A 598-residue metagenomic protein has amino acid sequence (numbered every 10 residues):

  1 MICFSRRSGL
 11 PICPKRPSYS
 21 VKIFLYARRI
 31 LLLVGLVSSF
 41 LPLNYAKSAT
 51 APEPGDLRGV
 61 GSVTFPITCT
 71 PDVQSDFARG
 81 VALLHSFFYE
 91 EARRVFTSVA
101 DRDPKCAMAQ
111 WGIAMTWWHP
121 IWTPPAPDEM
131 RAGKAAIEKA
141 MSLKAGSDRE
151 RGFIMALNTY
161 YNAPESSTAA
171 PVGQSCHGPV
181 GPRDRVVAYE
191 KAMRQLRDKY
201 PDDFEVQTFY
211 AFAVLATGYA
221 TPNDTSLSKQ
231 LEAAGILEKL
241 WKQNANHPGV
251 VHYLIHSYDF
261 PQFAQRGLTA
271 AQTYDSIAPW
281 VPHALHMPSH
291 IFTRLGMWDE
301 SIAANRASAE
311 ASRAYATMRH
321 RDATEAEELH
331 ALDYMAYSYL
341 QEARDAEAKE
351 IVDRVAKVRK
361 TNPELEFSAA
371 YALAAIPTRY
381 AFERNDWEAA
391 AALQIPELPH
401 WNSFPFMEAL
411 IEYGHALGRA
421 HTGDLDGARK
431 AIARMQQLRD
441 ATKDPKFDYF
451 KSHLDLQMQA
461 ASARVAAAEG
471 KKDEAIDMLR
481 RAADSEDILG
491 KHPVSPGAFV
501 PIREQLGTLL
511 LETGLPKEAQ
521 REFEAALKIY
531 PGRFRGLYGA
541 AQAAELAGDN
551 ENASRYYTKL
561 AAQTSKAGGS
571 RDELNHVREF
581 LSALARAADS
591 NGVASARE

Functional and structural regions predicted by a protein language model:
D72-D76, A245-V251, P279-L285, E325-L332 (+5 more regions): Generic helix N-cap/helix-start motif at coil->alpha-helix transitions
A78, G112, I154-T159, F209 (+12 more regions): "A position-specific structural signal for the A-helix of alpha-solenoid helical repeats
L83, W117, T159, V214 (+8 more regions): Residue at a conserved register position within TPR or TPR-like alpha-solenoid repeats
K105-A107, D203-V206, N246-P248, V281 (+4 more regions): Residue-level recognition of tetratricopeptide repeat
A114, D128-A145, T293, I302-A311 (+6 more regions): TPR/TPR-like (Sel1-like) alpha-helical repeat modules
K199, W241-Q243, T273-W280, T317-R321 (+6 more regions): Solenoid-like repeat scaffolds
